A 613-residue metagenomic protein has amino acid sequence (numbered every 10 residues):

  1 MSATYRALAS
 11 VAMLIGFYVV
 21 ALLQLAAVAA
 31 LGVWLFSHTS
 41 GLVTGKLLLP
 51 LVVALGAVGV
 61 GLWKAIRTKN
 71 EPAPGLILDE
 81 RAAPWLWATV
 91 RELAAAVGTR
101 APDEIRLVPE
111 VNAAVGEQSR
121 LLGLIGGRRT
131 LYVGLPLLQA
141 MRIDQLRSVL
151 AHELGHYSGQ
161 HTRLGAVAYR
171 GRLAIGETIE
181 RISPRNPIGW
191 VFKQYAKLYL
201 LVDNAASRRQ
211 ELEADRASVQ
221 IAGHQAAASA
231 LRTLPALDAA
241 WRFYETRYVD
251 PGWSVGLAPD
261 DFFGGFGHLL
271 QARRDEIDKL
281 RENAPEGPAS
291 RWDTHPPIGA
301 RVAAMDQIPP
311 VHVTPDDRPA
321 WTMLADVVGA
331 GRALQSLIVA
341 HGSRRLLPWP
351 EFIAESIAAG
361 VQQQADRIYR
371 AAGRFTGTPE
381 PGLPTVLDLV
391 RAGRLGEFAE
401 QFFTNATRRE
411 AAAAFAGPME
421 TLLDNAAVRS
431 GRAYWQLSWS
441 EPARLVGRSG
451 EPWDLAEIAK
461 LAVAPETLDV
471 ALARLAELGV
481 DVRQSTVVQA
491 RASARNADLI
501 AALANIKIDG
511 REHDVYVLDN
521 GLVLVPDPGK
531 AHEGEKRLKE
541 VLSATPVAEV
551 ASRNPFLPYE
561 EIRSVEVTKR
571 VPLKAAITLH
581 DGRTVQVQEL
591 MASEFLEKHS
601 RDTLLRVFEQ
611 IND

Functional and structural regions predicted by a protein language model:
L22-L42, E180-R181, K530-A531: Juxtamembrane "helix exit" motif at the C-terminal ends of alpha-helical transmembrane segments in multi-pass membrane
T44-P72: Transmembrane alpha-helices and immediately adjacent membrane-cytoplasm interface residues in multi-pass integral
A65-R170: Peri-catalytic and regulatory segments of divalent metal-dependent proteins
P72-W87, A140, H161-G165, L198-I221 (+4 more regions): Active-site metal-coordination segments of metallo-dependent hydrolases
R91-A95, A151, G176, A206-A227: An active-site-proximal "capping" alpha-helix that borders the catalytic cofactor pocket
G159-K193, D215, S229-A230, P235 (+1 more regions): Post-HEXXH active-site segment of zinc metalloproteases
I188, F192, A196, L200 (+3 more regions): Cytosolic-facing loops and C-terminal tails of multi-pass membrane proteins
N505-D514, N520, V525-D613: Acidic, Ser/Thr- and proline-rich intrinsically disordered linker/docking segments of eukaryotic scaffolds
